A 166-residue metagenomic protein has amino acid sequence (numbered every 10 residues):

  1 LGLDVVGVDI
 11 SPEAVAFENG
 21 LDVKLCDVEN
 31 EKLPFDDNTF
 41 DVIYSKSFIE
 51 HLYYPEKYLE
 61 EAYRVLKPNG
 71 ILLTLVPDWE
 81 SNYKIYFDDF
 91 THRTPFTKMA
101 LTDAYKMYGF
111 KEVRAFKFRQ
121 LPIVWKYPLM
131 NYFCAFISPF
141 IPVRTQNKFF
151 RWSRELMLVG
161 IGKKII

Functional and structural regions predicted by a protein language model:
L1-K84, T97-Y105, G160-K164: Conserved SAM-binding loop
V5, E112-V113: Hydrophobic anchor at the start of a short beta-strand that flanks the dinucleotide cofactor-binding loop
V23-L25, L73, D103, R114-I166: A C-terminal cap/extension of S-adenosyl-L-methionine-dependent methyltransferases that defines the acceptor-substrate
L52, P95, R151-S153: Short, solvent-exposed loop/helix junctions and linker helices that flank or host conserved functional motifs
F87-H92: Short glycine-enriched, charge-decorated loop/helix-capping segments at active-site entrances that position
R93-P95, I123-V124: Juxtamembrane/interface motifs at transmembrane-helix termini
